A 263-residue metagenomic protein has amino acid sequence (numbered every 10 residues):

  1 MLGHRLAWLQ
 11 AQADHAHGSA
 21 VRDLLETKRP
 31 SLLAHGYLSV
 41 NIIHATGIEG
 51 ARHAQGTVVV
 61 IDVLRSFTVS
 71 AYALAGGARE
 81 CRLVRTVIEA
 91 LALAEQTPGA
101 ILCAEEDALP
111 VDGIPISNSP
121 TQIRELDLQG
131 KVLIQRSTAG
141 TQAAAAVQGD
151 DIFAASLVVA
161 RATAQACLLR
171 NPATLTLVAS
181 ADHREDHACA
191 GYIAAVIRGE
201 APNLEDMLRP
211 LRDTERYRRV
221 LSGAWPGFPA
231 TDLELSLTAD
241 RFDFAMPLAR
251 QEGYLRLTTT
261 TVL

Functional and structural regions predicted by a protein language model:
A16-G18: Short hydrophobic alpha-helical segments enriched in small aliphatic residues
V40-I42, G56-V59, E80-R82, G99-L102 (+5 more regions): Structural motif
I48-A51, V58-Y72: Short acidic, Gly/Ser-rich segments with clustered Asp/Glu that frequently serve as metal-coordination loops in enzyme
V63, T97-E106, P110-I123, K131 (+3 more regions): Structured catalytic-domain cores with a bias toward divalent-metal coordination
F67-L91, Q96-I101, E106: A short alpha/beta connector and helix-capping loop motif
G113-D151, Q165, R170, D186-L263: Long, charged alpha-helical interface segments
S137-T138, S156, L177-A181: Short, structured patches in soluble enzyme cores that scaffold and shape functional sites
